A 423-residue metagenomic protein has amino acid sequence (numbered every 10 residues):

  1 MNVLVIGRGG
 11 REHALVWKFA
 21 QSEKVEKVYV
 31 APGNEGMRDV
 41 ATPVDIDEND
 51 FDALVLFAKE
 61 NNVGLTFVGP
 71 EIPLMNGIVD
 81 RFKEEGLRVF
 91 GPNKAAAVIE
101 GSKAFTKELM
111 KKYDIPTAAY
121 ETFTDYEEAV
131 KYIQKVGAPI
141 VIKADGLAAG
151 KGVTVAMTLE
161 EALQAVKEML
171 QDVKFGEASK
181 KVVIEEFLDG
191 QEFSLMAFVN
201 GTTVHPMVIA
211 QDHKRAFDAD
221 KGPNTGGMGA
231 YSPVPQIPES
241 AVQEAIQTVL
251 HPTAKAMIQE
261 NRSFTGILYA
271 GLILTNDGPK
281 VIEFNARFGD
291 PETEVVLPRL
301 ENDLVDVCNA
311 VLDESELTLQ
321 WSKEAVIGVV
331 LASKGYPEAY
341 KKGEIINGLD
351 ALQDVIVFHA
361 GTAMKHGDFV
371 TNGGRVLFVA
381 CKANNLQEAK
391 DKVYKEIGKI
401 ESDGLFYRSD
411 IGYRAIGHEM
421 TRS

Functional and structural regions predicted by a protein language model:
M1-K94: ATP-binding N-terminal substructure of ATP-dependent carboxylate-amine bond-forming enzymes
L4-V5, G101-K181, S240-H251: Active-site nucleotide/adenylate-binding loops and adjacent lid/helix of ATP-dependent enzymes
Q21, G36-R38, F90, K112-D114 (+12 more regions): Solvent-exposed alpha-helices and their adjacent loops that cap or buttress functional pockets in soluble metabolic
R38-V40, A53-L56, V98-A104, F217-A219: Short, charged, surface-exposed secondary-structure boundary motifs
A156-P291: Internal nucleotide-binding/catalytic subdomain
I246-L268, N285-D354: Active-site "cap" helix and flanking loop/linker of ATP-utilizing ligase/carboxylase catalytic domains
N309-S423: Peripheral (often C-terminal) accessory segments that flank ATP-dependent C-N-forming ligase machineries
